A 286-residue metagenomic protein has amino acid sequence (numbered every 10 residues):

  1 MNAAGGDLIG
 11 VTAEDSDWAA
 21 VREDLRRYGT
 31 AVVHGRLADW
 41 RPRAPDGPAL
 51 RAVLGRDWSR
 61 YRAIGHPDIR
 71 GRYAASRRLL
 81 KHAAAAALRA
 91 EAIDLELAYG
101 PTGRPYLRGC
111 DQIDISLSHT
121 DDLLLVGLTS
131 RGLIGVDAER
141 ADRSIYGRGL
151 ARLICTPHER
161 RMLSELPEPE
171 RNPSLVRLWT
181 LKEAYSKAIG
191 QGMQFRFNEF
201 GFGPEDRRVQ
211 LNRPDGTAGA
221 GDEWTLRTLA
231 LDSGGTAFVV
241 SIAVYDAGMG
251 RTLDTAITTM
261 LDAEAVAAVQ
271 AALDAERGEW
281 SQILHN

Functional and structural regions predicted by a protein language model:
M1-N286: Core catalytic alpha/beta fold that binds nucleotide/phospho-ligands
